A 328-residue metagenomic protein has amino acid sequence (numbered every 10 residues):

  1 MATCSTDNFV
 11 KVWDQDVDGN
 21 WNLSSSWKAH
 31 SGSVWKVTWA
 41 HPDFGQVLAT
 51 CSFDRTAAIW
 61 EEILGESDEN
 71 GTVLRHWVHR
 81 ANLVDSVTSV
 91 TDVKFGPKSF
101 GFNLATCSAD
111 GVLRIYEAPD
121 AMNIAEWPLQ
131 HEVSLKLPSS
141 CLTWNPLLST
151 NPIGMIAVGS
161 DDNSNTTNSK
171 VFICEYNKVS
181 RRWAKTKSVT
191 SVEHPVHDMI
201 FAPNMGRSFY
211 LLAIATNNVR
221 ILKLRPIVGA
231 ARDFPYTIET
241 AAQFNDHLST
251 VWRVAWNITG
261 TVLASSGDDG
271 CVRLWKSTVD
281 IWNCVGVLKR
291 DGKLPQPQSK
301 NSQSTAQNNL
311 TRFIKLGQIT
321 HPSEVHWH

Functional and structural regions predicted by a protein language model:
T3-D7, T50-D54, T106-D110, G159-N168 (+2 more regions): Conserved strand-to-loop turn within each blade of WD40 beta-propeller repeats
F9, S31, T56-A58, V112 (+4 more regions): A conserved positional marker within WD40/Gbeta-like beta-propeller blades
D14-G19, E61-V73, E117-E126, L147-S149 (+3 more regions): Short loop/turn segments immediately following beta-strands, especially the blade-tip and inter-blade linker loops
N20-D43, L48: Blade-loop segments of beta-propeller domains
W27-V34, H76, A81-V90, H131-S139 (+3 more regions): WD40/WD-repeat beta-propeller blade N-cap
T38-G45, K94-G101, T143-I153, I200-F209 (+1 more regions): Loop/turn segments within WD40 beta-propeller blades
R75-V179: Solenoidal tandem-repeat scaffolds enriched in leucines and small polar residues
A242-H321: C-terminal interaction modules of eukaryotic adaptor/scaffold proteins
